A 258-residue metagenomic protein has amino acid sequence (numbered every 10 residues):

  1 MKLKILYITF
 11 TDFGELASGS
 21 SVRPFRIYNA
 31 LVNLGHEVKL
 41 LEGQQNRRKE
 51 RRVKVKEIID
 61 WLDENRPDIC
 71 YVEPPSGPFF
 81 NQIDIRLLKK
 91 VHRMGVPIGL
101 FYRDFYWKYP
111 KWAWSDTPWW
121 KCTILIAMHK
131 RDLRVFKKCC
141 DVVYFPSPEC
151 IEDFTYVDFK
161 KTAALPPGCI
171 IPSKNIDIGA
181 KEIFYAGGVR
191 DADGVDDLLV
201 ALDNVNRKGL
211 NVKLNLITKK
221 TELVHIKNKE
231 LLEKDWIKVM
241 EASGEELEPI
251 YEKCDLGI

Functional and structural regions predicted by a protein language model:
M1-Q45, N65, D203-R207: N-terminal subdomain of nucleotide-sugar transferases
R47-L62: Glycine-rich, highly charged phosphate/nucleotide-binding loops
I59-D84, G95-F101: Short N-terminal targeting/anchoring amphipathic segment
F79, F101-W119, I171: A short, histidine- and acid-enriched strand-loop-helix "catalytic/donor-clamping" loop that lines the nucleotide-sugar
K89-R93, K108, K121-V143: Membrane-proximal helix-turn-helix segments that form the acceptor-binding/catalytic region of lipid-linked
L133-K174: Donor nucleotide-sugar binding/catalytic pocket of nucleotide-sugar-dependent glycosyltransferases
I170-P172, A180-N228, E241-G244: Conserved catalytic-core segment of nucleotide-activated headgroup transferases in glycan assembly
V224-L256: Nucleotide-activated donor-binding/catalytic signature segment of Leloir-type glycosyltransferases, i.e., the conserved
